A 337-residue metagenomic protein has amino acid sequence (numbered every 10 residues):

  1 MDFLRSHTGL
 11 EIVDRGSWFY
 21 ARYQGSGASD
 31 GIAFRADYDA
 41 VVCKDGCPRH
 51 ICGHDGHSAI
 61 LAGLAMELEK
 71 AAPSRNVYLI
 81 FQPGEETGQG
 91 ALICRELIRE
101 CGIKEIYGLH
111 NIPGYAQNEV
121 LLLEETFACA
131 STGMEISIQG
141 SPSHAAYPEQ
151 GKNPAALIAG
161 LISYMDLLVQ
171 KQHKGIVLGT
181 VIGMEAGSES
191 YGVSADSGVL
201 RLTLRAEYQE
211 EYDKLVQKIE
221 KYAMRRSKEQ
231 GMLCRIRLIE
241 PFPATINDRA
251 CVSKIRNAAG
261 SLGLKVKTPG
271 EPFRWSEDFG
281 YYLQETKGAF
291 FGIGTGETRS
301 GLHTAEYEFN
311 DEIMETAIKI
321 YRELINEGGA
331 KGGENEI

Functional and structural regions predicted by a protein language model:
M1-I51, G56-R75: Acidic/His- and Gly-rich active-site-bordering loop/insert found across diverse amide/peptide-bond hydrolases
F19-R22, A40-I51, D55-G56, A71-A195 (+1 more regions): Histidine/acidic-residue-rich, glycine-tolerant segments that coordinate divalent metal ions
S29, A59, Q89-G90, Y115 (+4 more regions): Residues that form or flank phosphate/diphosphate-binding pockets in enzymes that use nucleotide phosphates
A33-R35, M134, F290-G296: Non-cysteine beta-strand/loop elements that form the S-adenosyl-L-methionine
G56-E67, A156-G160, T316-E323: Short amphipathic alpha-helical face segments that pack within enzyme cores and frequently flank/anchor catalytic
A159-I337: Metal-dependent amide/peptide-bond hydrolase catalytic core, centered on the "pita-bread" metallohydrolase fold
